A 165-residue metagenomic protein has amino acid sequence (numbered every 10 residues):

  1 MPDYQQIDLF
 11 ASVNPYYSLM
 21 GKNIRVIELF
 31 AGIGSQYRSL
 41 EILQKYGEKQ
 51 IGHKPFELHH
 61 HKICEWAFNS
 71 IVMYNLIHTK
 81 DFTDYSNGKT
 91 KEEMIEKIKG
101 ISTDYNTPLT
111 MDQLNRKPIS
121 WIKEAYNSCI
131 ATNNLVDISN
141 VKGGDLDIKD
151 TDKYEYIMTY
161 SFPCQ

Functional and structural regions predicted by a protein language model:
M1-Q165: Conserved active-site and SAM-binding loop architecture of S-adenosyl-L-methionine-dependent nucleic-acid
